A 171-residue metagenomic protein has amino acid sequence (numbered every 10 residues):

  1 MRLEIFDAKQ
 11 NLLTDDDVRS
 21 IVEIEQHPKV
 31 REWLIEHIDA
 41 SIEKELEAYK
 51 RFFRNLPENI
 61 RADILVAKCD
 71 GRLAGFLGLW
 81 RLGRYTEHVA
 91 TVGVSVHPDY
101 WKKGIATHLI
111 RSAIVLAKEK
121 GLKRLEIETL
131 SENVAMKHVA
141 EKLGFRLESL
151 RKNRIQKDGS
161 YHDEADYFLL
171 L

Functional and structural regions predicted by a protein language model:
M1-R19, E32, L171: Conserved N-terminal entry element of GNAT/NAT acetyltransferase domains
I5, A40-D99, L170-L171: Acetyl-CoA-dependent GNAT
V22-A40, N55-L56: Helix-loop element at the rim of GNAT/NAT acetyltransferase active sites that forms part of the acceptor-substrate
K29-L34, I42, D63, L73 (+3 more regions): Central antiparallel beta-sheet cores of small beta-barrel/beta-sandwich binding domains
A62, H162-D166: Short hydrophobic/aromatic beta-strand or adjacent loop that forms the aromatic wall/cage of a ligand/substrate-binding
V96, K102-E119, V134, H138-K142: Conserved acetyl-CoA-binding loop-helix of GNAT-fold acetyltransferases
E126-T129, R146-D163: Conserved catalytic-core motifs of GNAT/GCN5-like acyltransferases
